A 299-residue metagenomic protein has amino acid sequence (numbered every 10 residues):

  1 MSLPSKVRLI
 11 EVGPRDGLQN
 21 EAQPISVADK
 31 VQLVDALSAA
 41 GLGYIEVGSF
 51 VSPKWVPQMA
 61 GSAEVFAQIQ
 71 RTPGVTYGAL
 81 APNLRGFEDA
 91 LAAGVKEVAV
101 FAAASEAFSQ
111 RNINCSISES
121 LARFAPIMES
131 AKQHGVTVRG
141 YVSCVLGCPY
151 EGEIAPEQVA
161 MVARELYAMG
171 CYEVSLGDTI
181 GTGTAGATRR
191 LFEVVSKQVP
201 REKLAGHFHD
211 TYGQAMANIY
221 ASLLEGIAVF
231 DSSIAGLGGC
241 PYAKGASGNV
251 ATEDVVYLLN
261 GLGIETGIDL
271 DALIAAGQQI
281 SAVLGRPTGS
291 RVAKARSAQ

Functional and structural regions predicted by a protein language model:
M1-Q299: Catalytic cores and adjacent flexible loops of soluble metabolic enzymes that perform enolate/carbanion chemistry on
